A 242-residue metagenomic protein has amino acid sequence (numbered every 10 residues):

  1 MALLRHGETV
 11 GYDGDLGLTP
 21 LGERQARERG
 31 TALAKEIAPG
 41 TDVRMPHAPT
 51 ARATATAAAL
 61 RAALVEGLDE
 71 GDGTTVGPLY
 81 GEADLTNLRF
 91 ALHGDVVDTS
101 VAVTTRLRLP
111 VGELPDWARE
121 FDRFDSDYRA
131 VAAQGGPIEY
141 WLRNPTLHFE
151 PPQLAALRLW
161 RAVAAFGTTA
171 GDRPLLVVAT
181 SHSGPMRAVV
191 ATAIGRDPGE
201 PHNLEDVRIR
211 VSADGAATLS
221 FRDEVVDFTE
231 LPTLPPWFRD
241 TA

Functional and structural regions predicted by a protein language model:
M1, E66, G77, T86-V103 (+2 more regions): Acidic, low-complexity terminal tails and accessory targeting/binding regions of phosphate-metabolizing enzymes
M1-D84, W141-E150, G199-V207, V211 (+2 more regions): Active-site-proximal alpha-helix that buttresses catalytic centers in soluble enzyme cores
G7, H182-S183: Active-site metal-binding loops of divalent metal-dependent hydrolases
E28, A32, T56-A59, R158-A165 (+2 more regions): Amphipathic alpha-helical segments that form well-ordered structural scaffolds and often line/cohere around active
A32-E36, P110-W117, R208-S212, R239-T241: Short C-terminal domain-edge/linker segments immediately following a structured domain
V43-M45, L175-V178: Short hydrophobic beta-strand segments
L64-L157: Phosphate-handling substructures
E150-G171: A charged, amphipathic alpha-helical module
